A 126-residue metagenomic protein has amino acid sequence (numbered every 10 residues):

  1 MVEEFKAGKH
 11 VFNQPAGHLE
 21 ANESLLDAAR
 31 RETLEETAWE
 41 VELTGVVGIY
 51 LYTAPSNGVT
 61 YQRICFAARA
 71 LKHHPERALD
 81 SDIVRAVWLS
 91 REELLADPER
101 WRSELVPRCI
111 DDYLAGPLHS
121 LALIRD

Functional and structural regions predicted by a protein language model:
M1-Q14, V41, G45: N-terminal strand-loop-strand
K9-H10, Y50-A54: Short, solvent-exposed loop/turn segments at secondary-structure junctions
H10, H18, H73-H74, H119: Histidine (H) residue identity feature
P15, A21, A122-D126: Functional cleft and adjacent loop/helix regions within the main domain that mediate ligand binding or catalysis
L19-E42, Y52-L105: Unchanged
R108-D126: Charged phosphate-binding loop/patch that engages nucleotide di/tri-phosphates or the phosphate backbone of nucleic
